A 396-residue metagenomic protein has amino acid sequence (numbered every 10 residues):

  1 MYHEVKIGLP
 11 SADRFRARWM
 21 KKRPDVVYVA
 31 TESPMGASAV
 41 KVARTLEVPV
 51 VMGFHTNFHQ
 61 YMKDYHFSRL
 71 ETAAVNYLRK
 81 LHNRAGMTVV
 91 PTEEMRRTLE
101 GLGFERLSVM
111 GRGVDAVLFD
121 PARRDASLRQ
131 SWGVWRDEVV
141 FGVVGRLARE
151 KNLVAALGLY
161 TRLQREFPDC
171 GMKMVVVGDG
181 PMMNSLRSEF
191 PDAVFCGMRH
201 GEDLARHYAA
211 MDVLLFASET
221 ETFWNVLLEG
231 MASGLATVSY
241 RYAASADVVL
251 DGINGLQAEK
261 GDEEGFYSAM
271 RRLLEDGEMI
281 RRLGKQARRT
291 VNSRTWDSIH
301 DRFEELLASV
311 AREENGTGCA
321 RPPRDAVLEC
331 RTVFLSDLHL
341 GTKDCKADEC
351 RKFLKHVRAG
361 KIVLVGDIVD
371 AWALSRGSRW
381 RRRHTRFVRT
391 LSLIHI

Functional and structural regions predicted by a protein language model:
W19, M198-R199, R206-M211, F303: Short alpha-helical donor nucleotide-sugar binding micro-motif in glycosyltransferases
D25, G86, A209-T222, L235: Acidic donor-binding loop of glycosyltransferase active sites
E32, H200, E219: Aromatic "clamp/platform" in nucleotide-sugar-dependent glycosyltransferases that forms part of the donor/acceptor
V134-R162: Conserved donor-binding/catalytic core segment of Leloir-type glycosyltransferases
M183-E202: Nucleotide-activated donor-binding/catalytic signature segment of Leloir-type glycosyltransferases, i.e., the conserved
A236-S239, V249: Short hydrophobic beta-strand element within catalytic cores of glycosyltransferases and related nucleotide-activated
D251-G252, L256-E263, R272-G277, N292: Conserved acidic donor-binding segment of nucleotide-sugar-dependent glycosyltransferases
I394-I396: Conserved small/polar residues in nucleotide/adenosyl-binding loops
